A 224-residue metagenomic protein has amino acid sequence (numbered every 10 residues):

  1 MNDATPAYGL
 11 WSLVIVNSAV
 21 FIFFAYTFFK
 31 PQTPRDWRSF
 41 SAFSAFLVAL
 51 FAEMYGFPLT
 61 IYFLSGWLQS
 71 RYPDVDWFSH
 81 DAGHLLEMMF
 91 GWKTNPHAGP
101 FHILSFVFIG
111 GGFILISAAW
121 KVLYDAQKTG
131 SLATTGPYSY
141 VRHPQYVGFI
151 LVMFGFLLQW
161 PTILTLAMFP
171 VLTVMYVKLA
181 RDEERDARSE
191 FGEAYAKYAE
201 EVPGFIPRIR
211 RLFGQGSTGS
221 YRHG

Functional and structural regions predicted by a protein language model:
M1-T134, V152-G224: Membrane-anchoring alpha-helices and their flanking helix-loop junctions
Y140-V147: Histidine-centered phosphotransfer motif of kinases
